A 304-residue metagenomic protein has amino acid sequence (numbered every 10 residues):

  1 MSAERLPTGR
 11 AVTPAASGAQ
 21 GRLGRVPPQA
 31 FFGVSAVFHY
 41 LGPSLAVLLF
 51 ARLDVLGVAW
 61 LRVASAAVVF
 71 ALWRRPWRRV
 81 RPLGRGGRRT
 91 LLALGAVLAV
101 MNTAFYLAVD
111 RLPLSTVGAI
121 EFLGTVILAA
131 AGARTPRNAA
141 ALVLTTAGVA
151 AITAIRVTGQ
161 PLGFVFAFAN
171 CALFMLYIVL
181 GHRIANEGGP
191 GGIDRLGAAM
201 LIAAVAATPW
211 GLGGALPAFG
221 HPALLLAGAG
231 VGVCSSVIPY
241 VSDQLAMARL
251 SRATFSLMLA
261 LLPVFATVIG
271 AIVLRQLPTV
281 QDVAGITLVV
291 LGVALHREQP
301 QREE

Functional and structural regions predicted by a protein language model:
M1-V37, A66-A93, R134-A140, V157-G159 (+4 more regions): Membrane-interface interhelical linkers
M1-W60, A96, V100-A104, A147-A150 (+3 more regions): Glycine-/small-residue-enriched transmembrane alpha-helix faces in small-molecule transporters and effluxers
S2-G18, V63, A260-E304: C-terminal-most transmembrane helix of multi-pass membrane proteins
V34-L41, L45, W73, L92-L107 (+5 more regions): Hydrophobic alpha-helical transmembrane segments of multi-pass membrane transport proteins, especially secondary
G57-A67, L98, F105-R134, N170 (+1 more regions): Specific alpha-helical transmembrane segments that line the substrate/conduction pathway and gating interfaces
L61, V117-L123, G181-A204, S236-I272: Helix-helix packing/entry segments at the starts of transmembrane helices
F70, L128-A129, T145-A147, I152 (+2 more regions): Transmembrane alpha-helical segments that form core, pore/gating elements of small-molecule transporters/exporters
L123, A130, R137-R156, N170 (+4 more regions): Hydrophobic transmembrane alpha-helices of multi-pass small-molecule transport proteins
